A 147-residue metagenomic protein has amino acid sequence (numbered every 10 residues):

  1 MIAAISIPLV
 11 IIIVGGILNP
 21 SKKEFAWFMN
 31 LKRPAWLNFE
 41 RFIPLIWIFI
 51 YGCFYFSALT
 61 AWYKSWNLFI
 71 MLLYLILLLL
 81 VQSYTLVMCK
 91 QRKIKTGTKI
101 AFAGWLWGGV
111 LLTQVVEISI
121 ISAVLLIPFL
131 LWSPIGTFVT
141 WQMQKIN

Functional and structural regions predicted by a protein language model:
M1-L18: N-terminal signal-anchor transmembrane alpha helix
P20-F39, Q144: Cytosolic, membrane-interface loops and tails of multi-pass inner-membrane proteins
L45-T60, L77-L80, A103-W107: Core segments of transmembrane alpha-helices that mediate helix-helix packing or line hydrophobic substrate/ligand
S65-I76: Structural signature of hydrophobic alpha-helical transmembrane segments
F69-I70, I94-A103, S122-I127: Non-cytosolic membrane-interface motifs at loop->transmembrane helix junctions
L75-Y84, G97-L112, W132: Hydrophobic alpha-helical membrane segments
L86-K95, G109-L125: Membrane-helix boundary connector in multi-pass membrane proteins
V116-N147: Terminal transmembrane helical module of multi-pass membrane proteins
